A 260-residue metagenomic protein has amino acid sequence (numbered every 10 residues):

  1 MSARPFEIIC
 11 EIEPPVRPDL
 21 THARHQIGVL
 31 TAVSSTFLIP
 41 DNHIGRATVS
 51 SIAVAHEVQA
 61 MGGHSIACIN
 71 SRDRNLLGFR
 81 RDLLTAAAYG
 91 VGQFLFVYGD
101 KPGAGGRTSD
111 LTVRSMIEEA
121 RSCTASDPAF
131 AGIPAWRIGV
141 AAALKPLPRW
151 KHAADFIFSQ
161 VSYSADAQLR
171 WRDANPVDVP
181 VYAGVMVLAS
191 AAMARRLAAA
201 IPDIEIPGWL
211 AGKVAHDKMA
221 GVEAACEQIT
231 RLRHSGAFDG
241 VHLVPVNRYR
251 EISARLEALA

Functional and structural regions predicted by a protein language model:
M1-A3, I27-A32, I52-G62, L83-V91 (+4 more regions): Acidic (Asp/Glu)-rich catalytic clusters
M1-I39, T48: Conserved N-terminal beta1-alpha1 strand-loop-helix module at the mouth
F6-P14, S35-I39, S65-I69, F94-F96 (+4 more regions): Hydrophobic faces of well-ordered beta-strands that scaffold small-molecule active sites in alpha/beta enzyme cores
F6-T21, S65-L77, A135-P146, L210-E223: Active-site mouth loops of central-metabolism enzymes
R17-L30, S51, L76-L84, A143-K151 (+1 more regions): Short, acidic/polar
D19-T21, G45-V58, N75-R81, K101-T124 (+2 more regions): Active-site-adjacent beta->alpha loops and helix N-cap segments on the catalytic face of soluble alpha/beta enzymes
R74-A88, K145-H152, D166-D173, A191-L197 (+2 more regions): Catalytic cores of alpha/beta
G99, R107-I133, G139-L144, A174-Q228 (+2 more regions): Active-site pocket-lining/capping segments in soluble small-molecule metabolic enzymes
